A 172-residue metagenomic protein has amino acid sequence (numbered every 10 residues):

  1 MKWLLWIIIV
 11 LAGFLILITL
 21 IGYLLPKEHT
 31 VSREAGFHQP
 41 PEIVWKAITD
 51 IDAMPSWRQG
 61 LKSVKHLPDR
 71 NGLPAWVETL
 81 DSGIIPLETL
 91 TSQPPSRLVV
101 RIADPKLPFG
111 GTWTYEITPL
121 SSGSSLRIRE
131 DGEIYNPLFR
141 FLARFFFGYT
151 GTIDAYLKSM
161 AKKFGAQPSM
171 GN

Functional and structural regions predicted by a protein language model:
K2-P68: Hydrophobic ligand-binding cavity/cleft-lining segments
W3-V10, F14, Y23-L24, D81-S125 (+1 more regions): Hydrophobic-ligand binding "helix-grip"
R33, P74-W76, L87-E88, Y115: Residue-level detector of beta-strand structural context in well-folded domains
F37, P41, A47, S82 (+2 more regions): Solvent-exposed, acidic/flexible segments
P41, I48-I51, P86, T114 (+2 more regions): Extracytoplasmic/secreted envelope proteins and their assembly/folding machinery, especially bacterial periplasmic
I43-I48, M54, T89, L98-V100 (+2 more regions): Hydrophobic pocket/interface hotspot
D52-P86, P95-R97: Short beta-edge strand/loop motif at the mouth of beta-sheet-based domains
I102-K162, A166, G171-N172: Beta-strand/loop substructures that line and gate deep hydrophobic ligand-binding cavities in soluble
